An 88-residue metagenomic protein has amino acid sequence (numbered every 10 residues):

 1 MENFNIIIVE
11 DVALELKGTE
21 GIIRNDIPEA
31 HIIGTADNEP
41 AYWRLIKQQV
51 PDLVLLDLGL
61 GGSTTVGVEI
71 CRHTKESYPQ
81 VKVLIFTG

Functional and structural regions predicted by a protein language model:
M1-I7: Non-catalytic signal-transmission and effector/linker regions of two-component phosphorelay proteins
N5, H31-I32, V50-D52, K82: Structural signature of beta-strand start/N-cap positions in the alpha/beta core of ABC transporter nucleotide-binding
I8, L55: Walker B beta-strand of ABC/ABC-like P-loop ATPase nucleotide-binding domains, specifically the conserved hydrophobic
V12-E39: Two-component/phosphorelay signaling modules centered on CheY-like receiver
E20, T35-L53, G61: Acidic, metal-coordinating helix/loop segments flanking the phosphotransfer/catalytic sites of two-component signaling
N25, K47-Q48, E76: Solvent-exposed polar/charged
R44, T65-Q80: Short amphipathic alpha-helix used as the core "switch/output" element in two-component signaling
